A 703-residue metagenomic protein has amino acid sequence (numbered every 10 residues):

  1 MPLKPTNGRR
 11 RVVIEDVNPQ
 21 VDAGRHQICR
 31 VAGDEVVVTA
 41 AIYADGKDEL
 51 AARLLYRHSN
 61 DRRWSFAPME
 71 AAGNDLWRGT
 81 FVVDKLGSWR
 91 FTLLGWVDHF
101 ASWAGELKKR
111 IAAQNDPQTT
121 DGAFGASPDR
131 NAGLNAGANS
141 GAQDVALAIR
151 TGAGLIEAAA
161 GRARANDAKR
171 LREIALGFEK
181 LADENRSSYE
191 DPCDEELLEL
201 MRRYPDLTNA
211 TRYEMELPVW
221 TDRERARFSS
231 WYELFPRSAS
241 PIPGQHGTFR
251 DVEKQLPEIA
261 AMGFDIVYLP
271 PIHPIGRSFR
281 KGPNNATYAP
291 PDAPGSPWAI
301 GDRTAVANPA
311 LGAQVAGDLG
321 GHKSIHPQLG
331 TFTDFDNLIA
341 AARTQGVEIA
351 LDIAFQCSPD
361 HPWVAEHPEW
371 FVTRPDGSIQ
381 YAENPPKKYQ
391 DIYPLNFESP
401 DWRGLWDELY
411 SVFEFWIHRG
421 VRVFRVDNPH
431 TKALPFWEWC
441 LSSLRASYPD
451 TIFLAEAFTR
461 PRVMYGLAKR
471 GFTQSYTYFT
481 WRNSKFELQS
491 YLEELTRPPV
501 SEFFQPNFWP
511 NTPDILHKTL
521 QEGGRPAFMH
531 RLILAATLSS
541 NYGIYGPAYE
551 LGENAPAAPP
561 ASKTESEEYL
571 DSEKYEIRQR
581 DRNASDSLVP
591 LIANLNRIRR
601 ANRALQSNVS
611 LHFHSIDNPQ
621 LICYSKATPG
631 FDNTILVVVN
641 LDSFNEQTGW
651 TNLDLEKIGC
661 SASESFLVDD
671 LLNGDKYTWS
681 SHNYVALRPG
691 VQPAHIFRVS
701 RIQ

Functional and structural regions predicted by a protein language model:
M1-G122, G137-P241, Q245-D265, P274 (+5 more regions): Carbohydrate-interacting/catalytic domains
G125-G133, G137: Small-residue-biased low-complexity repeat regions
R223-N284, S296-Q328, I392-L405: Active-site-adjacent substrate/metal-binding segments within catalytic domains of carbohydrate-active enzymes
P271-A286, I349, I353-W370: Aromatic-lined carbohydrate-binding surfaces of glycoside hydrolases
P294-A340, T344-V347, C357-A584, P590 (+5 more regions): Alpha-amylase-like alpha-glycosidases and glucanotransferases acting on alpha-linked glucans and related
I353, A457, T512, L641 (+1 more regions): Residues immediately flanking
